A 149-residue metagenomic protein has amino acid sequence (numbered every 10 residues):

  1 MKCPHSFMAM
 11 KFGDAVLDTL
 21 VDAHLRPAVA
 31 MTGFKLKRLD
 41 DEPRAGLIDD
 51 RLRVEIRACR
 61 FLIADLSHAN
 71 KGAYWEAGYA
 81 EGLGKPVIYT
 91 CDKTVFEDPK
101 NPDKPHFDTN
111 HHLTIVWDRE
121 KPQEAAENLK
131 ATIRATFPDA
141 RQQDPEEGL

Functional and structural regions predicted by a protein language model:
M1-L62, L66-L149: Conserved catalytic or regulatory cores that recognize and/or transform ribose-phosphate-containing ligands
